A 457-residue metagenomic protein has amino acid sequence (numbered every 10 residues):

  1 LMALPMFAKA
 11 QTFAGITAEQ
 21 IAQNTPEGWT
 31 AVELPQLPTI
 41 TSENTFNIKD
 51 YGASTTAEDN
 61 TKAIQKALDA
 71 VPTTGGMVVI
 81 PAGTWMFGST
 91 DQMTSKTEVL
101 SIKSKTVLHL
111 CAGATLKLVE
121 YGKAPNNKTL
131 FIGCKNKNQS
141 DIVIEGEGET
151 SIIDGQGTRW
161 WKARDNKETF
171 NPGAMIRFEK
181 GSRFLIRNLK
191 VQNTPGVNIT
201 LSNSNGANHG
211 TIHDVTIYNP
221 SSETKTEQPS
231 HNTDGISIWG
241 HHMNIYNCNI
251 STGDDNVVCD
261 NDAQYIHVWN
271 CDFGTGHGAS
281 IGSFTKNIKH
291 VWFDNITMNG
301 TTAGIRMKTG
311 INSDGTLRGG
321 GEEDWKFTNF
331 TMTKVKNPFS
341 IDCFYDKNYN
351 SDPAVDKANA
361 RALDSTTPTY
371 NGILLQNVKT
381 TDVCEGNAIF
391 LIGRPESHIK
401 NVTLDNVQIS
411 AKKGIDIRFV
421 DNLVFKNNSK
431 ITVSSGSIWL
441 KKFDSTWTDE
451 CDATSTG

Functional and structural regions predicted by a protein language model:
L1-S104, A112-R187, G196, S202-Q228 (+6 more regions): Extracellular "leader-to-stem" segments immediately downstream of a signal peptide or signal-anchor in secreted/lumenal
T55-E58, N203, T233-I236, V258-C259 (+4 more regions): Alpha-helix capping and helix-loop boundary segments enriched in small/acidic/polar residues
M86-S89, S95, G253, Y265-I266 (+5 more regions): Flexible loop/turn segments at secondary-structure boundaries
S89-T90, L118-Y121, Q156-R159, R164 (+11 more regions): Short glycine/acidic-rich loop motifs that flank beta-strands on beta-rich extracellular proteins
A112-G113, S140-S151, S182-N193, G206-E223 (+9 more regions): Right-handed parallel beta-helix
G304-G457: Extracellular beta-rich repeat passengers
